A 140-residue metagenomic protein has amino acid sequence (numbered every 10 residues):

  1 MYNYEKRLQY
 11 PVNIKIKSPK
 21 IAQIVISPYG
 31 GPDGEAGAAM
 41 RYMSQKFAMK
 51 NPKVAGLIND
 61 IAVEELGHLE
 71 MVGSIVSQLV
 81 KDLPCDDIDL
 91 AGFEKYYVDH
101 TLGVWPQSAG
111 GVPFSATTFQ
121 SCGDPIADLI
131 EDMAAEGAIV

Functional and structural regions predicted by a protein language model:
M1-V140: Non-heme di-metal
